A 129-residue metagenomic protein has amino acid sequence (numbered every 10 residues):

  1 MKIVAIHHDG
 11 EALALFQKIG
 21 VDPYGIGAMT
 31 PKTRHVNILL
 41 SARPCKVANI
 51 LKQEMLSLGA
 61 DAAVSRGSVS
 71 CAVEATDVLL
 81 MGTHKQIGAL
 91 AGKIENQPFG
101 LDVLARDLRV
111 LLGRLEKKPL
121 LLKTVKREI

Functional and structural regions predicted by a protein language model:
I3-I26: An N-terminal amphipathic alpha-helical segment
D22-K32, A62-V73: Short, flexible, solvent-exposed loop/turn segments with mixed acidic/basic and small polar residues
A28-R43: Short glycine-/aliphatic-rich beta-strand segments at the starts of folded cytosolic domains
K46-V47: Phosphorylation-prone, low-complexity intrinsically disordered regions
K52: A contiguous loop/helix-start segment that scaffolds small-molecule binding in enzyme catalytic cores
M55: Conserved, mostly hydrophobic/aromatic
S70-K85: A generic structural motif
K85-E128: Non-catalytic propeptide/linker segments at domain boundaries
